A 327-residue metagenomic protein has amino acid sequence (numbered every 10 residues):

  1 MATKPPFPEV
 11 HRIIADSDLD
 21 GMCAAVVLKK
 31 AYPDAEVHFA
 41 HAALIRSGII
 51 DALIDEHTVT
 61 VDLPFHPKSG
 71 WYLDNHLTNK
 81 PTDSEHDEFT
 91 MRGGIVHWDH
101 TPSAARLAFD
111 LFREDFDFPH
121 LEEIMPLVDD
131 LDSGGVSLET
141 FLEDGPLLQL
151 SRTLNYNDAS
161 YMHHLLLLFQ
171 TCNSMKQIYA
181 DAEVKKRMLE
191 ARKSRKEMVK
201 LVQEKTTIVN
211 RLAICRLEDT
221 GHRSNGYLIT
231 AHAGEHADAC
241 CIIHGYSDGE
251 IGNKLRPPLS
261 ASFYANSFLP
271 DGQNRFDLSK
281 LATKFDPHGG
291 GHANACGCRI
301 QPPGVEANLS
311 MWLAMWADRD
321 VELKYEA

Functional and structural regions predicted by a protein language model:
M1-Q149, K193-K200, T207-D219, S224-A239 (+1 more regions): Replace "Mg2+/Mn2+-dependent" with "divalent metal-dependent
L138-E197: Accessory alpha-helical/coil subdomains and C-terminal extensions that flank or cap enzyme catalytic cores
